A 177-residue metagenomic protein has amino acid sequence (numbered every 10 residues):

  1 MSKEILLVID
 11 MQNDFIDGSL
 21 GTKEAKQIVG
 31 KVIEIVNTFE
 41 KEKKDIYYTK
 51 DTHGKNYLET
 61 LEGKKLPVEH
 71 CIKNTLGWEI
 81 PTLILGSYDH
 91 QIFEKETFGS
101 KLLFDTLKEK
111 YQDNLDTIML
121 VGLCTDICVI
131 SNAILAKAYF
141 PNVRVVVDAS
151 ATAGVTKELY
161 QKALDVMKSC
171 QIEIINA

Functional and structural regions predicted by a protein language model:
M1-I92, V146, Q161, D165-K168 (+1 more regions): Active-site acidic carboxylates
M1-K3, K43, D113-I118, N142: A general structural motif
S19, L58-T60, L103-D105, S131-N132 (+1 more regions): Short, well-ordered secondary-structure micro-motifs
E34-T38, I130-F140: Histidine-anchored nucleotide/phosphate-binding helix
F39, L107, Y111, F140: Active-site catalytic pocket residues across diverse enzymes, especially alpha/beta-hydrolases
N74-I127: Internal catalytic-core helix/loop-beta-alpha segment that presents or stabilizes conserved functional determinants
M119-L123, R144-V155, A177: A short glycine-rich beta-strand->turn/loop micro-motif centered on a GG-aromatic cluster
A136, T152-L164: Structured adenosyl-cofactor binding patch, chiefly the S-adenosyl-L-methionine
